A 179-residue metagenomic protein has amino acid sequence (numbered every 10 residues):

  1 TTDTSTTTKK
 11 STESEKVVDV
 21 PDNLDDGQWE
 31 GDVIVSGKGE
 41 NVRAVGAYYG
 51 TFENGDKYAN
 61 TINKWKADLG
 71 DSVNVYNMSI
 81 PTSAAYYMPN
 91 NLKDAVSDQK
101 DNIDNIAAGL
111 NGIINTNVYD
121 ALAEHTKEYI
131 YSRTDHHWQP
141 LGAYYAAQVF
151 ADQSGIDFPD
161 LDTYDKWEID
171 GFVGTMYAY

Functional and structural regions predicted by a protein language model:
T1-Y179: Extracellular glycan-modifying ectodomains
